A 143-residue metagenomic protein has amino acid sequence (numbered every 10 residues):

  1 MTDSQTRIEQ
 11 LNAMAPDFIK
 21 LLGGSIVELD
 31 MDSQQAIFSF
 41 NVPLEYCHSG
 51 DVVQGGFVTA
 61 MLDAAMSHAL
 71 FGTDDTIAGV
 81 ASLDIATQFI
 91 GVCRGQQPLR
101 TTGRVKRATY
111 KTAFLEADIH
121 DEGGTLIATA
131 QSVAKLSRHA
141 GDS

Functional and structural regions predicted by a protein language model:
M1-S143: Terminal targeting signals and extreme-terminal segments of soluble enzymes
